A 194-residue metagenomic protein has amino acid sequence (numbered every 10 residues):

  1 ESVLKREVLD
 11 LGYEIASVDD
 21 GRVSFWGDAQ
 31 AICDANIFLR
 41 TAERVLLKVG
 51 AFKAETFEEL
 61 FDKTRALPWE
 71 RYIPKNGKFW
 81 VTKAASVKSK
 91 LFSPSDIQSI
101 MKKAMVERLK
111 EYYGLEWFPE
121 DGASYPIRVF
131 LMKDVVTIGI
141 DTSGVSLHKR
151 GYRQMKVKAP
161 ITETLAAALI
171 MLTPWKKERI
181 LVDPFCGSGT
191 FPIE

Functional and structural regions predicted by a protein language model:
E1-Y125: Non-catalytic nucleic-acid substrate-recognition regions in nucleic-acid-modifying enzymes
D20, I140-T142, F185: Glycine-rich, histidine-containing beta strand-loop boundary motifs that form or position
A31, V87, V135, G144 (+1 more regions): Short loop/turn segments at secondary-structure transitions that flank enzyme active sites
V81, V129, L169: A residue-level signal for conserved active-site and pocket-lining positions in enzyme catalytic cores
E120, F130-L131, W175: Solvent-exposed alpha-helices and their adjacent loops that cap or buttress functional pockets in soluble metabolic
I127-I140: C-terminal edge-of-domain segments
I138-L172: SAM-dependent Rossmann-like transferase core, predominantly class I methyltransferases with a strong bias toward
I161-E194: Conserved S-adenosyl-L-methionine
